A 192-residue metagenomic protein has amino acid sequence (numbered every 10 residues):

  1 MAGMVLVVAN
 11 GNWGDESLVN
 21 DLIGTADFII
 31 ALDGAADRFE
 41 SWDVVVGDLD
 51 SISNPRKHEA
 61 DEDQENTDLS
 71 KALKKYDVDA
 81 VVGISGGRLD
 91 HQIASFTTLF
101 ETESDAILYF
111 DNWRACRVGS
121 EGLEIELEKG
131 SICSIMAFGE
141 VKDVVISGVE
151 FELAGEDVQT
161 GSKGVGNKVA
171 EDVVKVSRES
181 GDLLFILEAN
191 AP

Functional and structural regions predicted by a protein language model:
M1-V5: Extreme N-terminal starter segment of soluble prokaryotic enzymes
N10, S85, A189: Residue-level signal for short, function-critical loop segments
N10-W13, D50: Short polar catalytic/cofactor-binding loops
G14-S17, R38: Short N-terminal binding/cap micro-motifs at the start of the first secondary-structure element
D15, S53, R88-Q92, A115-G119 (+1 more regions): Short, well-ordered, mixed-charge alpha-helical segments that flank or form enzyme active sites
D21-I107, D111: Acidic/Gly/His-enriched mid-domain segments of enzyme catalytic cores or analogous surface patches that mediate
F100-E128: Class I SAM-dependent methyltransferase SAM-binding "motif I" and its flanking Rossmann-like core
V118-P192: Long, charged alpha-helical interface segments
